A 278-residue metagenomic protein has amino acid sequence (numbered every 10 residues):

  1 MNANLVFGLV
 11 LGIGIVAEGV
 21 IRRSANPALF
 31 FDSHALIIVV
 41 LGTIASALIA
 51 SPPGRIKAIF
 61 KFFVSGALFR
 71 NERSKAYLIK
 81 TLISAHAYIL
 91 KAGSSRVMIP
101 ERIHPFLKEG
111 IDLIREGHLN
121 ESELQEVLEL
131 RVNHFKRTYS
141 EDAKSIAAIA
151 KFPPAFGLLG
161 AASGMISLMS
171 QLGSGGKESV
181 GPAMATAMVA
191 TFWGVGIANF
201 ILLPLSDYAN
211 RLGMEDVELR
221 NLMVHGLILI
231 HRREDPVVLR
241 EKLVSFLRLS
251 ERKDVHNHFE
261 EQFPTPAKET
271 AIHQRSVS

Functional and structural regions predicted by a protein language model:
A3-N4, I15-D142, D216-S278: Large intracellular
F7-V10, G14-P27, H134-L212: Helix-termination/interfacial motifs at the ends of transmembrane alpha-helices
